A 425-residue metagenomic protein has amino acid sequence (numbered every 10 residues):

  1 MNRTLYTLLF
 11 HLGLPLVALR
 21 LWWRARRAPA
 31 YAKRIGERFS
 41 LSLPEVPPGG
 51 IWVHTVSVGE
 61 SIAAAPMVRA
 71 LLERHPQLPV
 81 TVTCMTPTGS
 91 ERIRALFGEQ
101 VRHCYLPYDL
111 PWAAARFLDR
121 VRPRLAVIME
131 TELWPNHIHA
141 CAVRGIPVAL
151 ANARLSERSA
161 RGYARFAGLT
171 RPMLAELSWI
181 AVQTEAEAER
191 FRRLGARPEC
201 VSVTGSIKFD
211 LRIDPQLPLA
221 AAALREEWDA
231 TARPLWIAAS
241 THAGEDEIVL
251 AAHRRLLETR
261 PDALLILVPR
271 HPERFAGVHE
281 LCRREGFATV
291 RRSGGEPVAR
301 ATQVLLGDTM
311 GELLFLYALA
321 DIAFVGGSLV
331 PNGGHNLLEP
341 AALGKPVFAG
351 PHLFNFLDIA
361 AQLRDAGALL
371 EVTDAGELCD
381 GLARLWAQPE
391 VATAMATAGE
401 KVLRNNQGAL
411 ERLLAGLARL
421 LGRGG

Functional and structural regions predicted by a protein language model:
M1-G425: Nucleotide-activated sugar donor-binding and catalytic core shared by glycosyltransferases and related lipid-linked
